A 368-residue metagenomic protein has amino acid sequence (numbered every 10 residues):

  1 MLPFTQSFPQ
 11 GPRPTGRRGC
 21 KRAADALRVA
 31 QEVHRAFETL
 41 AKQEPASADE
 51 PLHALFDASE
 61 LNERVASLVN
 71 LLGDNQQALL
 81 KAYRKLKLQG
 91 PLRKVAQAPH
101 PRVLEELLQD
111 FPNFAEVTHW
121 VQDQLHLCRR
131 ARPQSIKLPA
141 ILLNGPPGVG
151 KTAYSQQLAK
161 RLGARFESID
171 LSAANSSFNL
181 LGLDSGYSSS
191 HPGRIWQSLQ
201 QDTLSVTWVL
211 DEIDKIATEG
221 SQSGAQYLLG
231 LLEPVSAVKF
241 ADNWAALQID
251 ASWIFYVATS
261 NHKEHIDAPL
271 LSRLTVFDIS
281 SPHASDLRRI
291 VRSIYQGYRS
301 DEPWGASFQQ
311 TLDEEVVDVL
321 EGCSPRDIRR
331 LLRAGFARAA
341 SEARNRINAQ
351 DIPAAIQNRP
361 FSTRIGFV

Functional and structural regions predicted by a protein language model:
D49-H100: Interdomain "pre-motor" coupling segment immediately N-terminal to P-loop NTPase/helicase cores
R93, K263-P269, S280-R346, F367: Conserved C-terminal "switch" segment of AAA+ ATPases
A98-N144: Pre-Walker A (pre-P-loop) alpha-helix and adjacent loop at the N terminus of AAA/AAA+ ATPase modules, a conserved
K137-L171: Walker A/P-loop
L171-T203: Short glycine-rich substrate-engagement loop in P-loop NTPases that contacts/grips substrate
Q200-S205, F240-T259: AAA+/SF3 P-loop NTPase mechanochemical coupling elements
L210-I249: Conserved catalytic/switch belt of AAA+ P-loop NTPases
E342-V368: C-terminal engagement/docking regions of AAA+ P-loop ATPases
